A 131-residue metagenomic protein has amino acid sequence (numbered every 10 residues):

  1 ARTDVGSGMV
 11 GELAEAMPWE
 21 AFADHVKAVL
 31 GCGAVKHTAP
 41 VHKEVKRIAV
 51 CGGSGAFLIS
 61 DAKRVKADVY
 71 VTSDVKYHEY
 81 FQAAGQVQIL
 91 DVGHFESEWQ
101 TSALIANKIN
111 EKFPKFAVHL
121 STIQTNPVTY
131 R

Functional and structural regions predicted by a protein language model:
A1-R131: Active-site catalytic microenvironments in core metabolic enzymes, especially phosphate/sugar-handling
